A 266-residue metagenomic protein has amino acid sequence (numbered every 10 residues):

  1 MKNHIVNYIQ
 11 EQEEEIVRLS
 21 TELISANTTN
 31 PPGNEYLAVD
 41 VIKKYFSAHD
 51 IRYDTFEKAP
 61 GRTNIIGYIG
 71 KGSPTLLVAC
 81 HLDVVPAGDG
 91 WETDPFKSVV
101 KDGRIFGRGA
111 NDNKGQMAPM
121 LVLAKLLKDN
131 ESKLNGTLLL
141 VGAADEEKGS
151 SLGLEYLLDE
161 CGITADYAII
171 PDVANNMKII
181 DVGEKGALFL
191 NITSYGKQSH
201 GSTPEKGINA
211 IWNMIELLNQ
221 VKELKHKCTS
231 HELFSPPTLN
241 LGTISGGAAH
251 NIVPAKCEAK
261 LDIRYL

Functional and structural regions predicted by a protein language model:
K2-A110, L126-L134: Acidic/His- and Gly-rich active-site-bordering loop/insert found across diverse amide/peptide-bond hydrolases
K2-H4, D54-A59, P86, V173-A174 (+2 more regions): Metal-dependent amide/peptide-bond hydrolase catalytic core, centered on the "pita-bread" metallohydrolase fold
N27, F46, G67, V78-H81 (+6 more regions): Buried hydrophobic positions in well-ordered alpha/beta secondary-structure cores of metabolic enzymes
T29, D83, E147, A174 (+1 more regions): Catalytic metal-binding/acid-base residues of hydrolase active sites
D54, L76-V78, V141, Y167-I169 (+1 more regions): Hydrophobic/aromatic beta-strand patches that form the interior of the parallel beta-sheet core in alpha/beta enzyme
G61, A144-K148, S245-G247: Short, internal active-site loops enriched in acidic
D102-I105, A110-N111, G115-E223: Fold-level recognition of mixed alpha/beta catalytic cores in primary-metabolism enzymes, strongest
